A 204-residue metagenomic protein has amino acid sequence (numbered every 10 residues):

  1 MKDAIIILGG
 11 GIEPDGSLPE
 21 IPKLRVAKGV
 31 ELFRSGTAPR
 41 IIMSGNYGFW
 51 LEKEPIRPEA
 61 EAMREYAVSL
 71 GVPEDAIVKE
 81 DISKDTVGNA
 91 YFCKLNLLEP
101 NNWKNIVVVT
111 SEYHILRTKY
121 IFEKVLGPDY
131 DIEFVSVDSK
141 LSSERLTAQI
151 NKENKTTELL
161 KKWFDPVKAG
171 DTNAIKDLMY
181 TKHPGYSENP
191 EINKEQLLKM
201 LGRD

Functional and structural regions predicted by a protein language model:
M1-S17, V68, E74, Y91 (+1 more regions): Extended hydrophobic blocks
I12-E13, Y47-L51, K84: Short histidine/acidic/glycine/proline-rich micro-motifs that form metal- and phosphate-coordinating active-site loops
I12-K23, I82: Short, glycine-rich nucleotide/cofactor-binding loops
I21-A38: Histidine-anchored nucleotide/phosphate-binding helix
R25-G29, P55-A67, R117-V125: Short, solvent-exposed amphipathic alpha-helices that sit in or adjacent to ligand/effector-binding or catalytic
R34-I77: Short, surface-exposed acidic-centric catalytic microdomains
S44, E80-I82, V135-V137: Conserved beta-strand termini and adjacent loop/short-helix elements that scaffold enzyme active sites in alpha/beta
V78-N96: Short phosphate-binding loop-to-helix
